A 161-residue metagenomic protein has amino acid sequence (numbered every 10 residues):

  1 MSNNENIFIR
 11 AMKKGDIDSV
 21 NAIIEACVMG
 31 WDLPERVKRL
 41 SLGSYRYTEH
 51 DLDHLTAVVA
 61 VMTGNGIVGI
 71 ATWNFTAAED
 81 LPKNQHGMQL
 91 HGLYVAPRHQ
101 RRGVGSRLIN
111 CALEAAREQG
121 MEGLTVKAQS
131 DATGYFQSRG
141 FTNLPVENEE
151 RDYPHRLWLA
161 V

Functional and structural regions predicted by a protein language model:
F8-A22: A short beta-loop-alpha structural element at the N-terminal edge of CoA-dependent acyl/N-acetyltransferase catalytic
N21, E25-Y47: Conserved GNAT-fold acetyl-CoA-binding loop/helix
T48-V59, Q89: A short helix-loop-beta-strand connector motif used in the catalytic cores of GNAT acetyltransferases and, in some
G66-F75, Q89, Y94: Conserved beta-strand in the GNAT
T76-H91, Q100, E150-Y153: A conserved beta-turn-beta hairpin within the catalytic core of GNAT-like acetyltransferases that forms part
V95, R101-E114, S138: Conserved acetyl-CoA-binding loop-helix of GNAT-fold acetyltransferases
A116-Q129: Conserved GNAT acetyl-CoA-binding A-motif
T125-K127, T142-L159: Conserved catalytic-core motifs of GNAT/GCN5-like acyltransferases
